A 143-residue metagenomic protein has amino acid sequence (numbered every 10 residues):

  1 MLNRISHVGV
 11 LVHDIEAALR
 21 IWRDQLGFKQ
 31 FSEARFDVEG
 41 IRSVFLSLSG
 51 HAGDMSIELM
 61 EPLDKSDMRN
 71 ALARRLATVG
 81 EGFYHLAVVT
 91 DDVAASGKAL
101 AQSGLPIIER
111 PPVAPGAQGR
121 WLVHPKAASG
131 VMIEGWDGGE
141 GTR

Functional and structural regions predicted by a protein language model:
M1-L19, E81-T90, G139-R143: N-terminal beta-strand motif that seeds the catalytic metal site of vicinal oxygen chelate
A18, K29, G53-M55, S66-M68 (+1 more regions): Short loop/beta submotifs within extracellular cysteine-rich repeat domains
A18-R23, L100: Conserved active-site tyrosine of GNAT-family acetyltransferases
Q25, G40-S43, Q102: An N-terminus-focused feature that recognizes amino-terminal "leader" regions
L26-R35, G104-P112: Short secondary-structure junctions
V38, R42, S56-R74, I107-L122: Intrinsic, low-complexity N-terminal interaction/targeting segments
L46, D54, A94-R143: Vicinal oxygen chelate
A73-Q102: Short, solvent-exposed interaction modules
